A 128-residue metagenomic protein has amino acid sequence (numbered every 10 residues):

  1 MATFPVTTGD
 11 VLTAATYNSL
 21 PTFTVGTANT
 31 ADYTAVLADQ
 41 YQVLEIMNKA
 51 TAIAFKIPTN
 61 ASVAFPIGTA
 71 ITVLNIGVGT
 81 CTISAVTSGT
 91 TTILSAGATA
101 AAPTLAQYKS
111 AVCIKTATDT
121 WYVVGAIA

Functional and structural regions predicted by a protein language model:
G9-T87, D119-A128: Exposed extracellular interaction/assembly regions and N-terminal maturation sites
N60, G68, T99-S110: Tight coil/turn sites that cap or link beta-strands
S88-A101: Extracellular beta-sheet repeat scaffolds used for adhesion and glycan interaction
P103-A128: Low-complexity acidic/polar repeat-biased segments
